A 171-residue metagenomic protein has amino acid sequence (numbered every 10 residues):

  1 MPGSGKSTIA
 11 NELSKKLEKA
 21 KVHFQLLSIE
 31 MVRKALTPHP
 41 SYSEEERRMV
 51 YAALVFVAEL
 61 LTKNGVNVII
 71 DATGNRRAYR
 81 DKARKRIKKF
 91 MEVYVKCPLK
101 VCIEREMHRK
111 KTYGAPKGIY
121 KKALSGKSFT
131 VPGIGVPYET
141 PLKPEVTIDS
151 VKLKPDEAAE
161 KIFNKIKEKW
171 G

Functional and structural regions predicted by a protein language model:
M1-P2: The conserved Walker
G5: Conserved glycine(s) of the Walker
T8-N64: Conserved substrate/cofactor phosphate-moiety recognition/catalytic segment in nucleotide-dependent phosphotransferases
M31-R33, G74-R76, K96-C102, L153-K154: Conserved nucleotide-binding/hydrolysis micro-motifs of P-loop NTPases
N64-V68, M91: Loop/turn-to-beta-strand initiation segments
V68-D71, T147-D149: Short catalytic-loop micro-motif centered on adjacent basic/acidic residues
R86-E106, I148: Conserved phosphate-donor/acceptor-positioning beta-strand/loop module used by diverse small-molecule
K96, K111-K161, W170: Small-molecule kinase domains that catalyze NTP-dependent phosphoryl transfer to phosphate-bearing small molecules
